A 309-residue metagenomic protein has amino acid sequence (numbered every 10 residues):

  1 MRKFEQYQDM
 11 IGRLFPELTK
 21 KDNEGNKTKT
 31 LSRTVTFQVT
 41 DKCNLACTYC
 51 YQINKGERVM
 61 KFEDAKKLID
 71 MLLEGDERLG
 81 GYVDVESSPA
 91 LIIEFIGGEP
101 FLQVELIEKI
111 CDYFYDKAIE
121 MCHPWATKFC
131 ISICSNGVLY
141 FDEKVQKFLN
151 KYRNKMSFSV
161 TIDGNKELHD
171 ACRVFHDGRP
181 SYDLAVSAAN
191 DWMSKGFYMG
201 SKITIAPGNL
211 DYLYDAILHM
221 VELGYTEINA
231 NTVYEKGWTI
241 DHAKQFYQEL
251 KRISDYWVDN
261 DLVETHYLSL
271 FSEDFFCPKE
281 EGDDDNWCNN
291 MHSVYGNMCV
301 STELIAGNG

Functional and structural regions predicted by a protein language model:
M1-T36, G81-S87: N-terminal [4Fe-4S]-dependent radical SAM core
K29-A65: Canonical Radical SAM [4Fe-4S] cluster-binding loop centered on the CxxxCxxC motif and its immediate flanking residues
L31, D41, S87-P89, T127 (+1 more regions): Residue-level preference for beta-strand/loop junctions
V39, G97-G98: Short acidic donor-binding/metal-coordinating loop in glycosyltransferase active sites
E57-A65, P100, V104, F175-Y182 (+1 more regions): Flexible, glycine- and charge-enriched loops at secondary-structure boundaries
I69, L73-I96, Q103-E235: Radical SAM/AdoMet-radical enzyme domain recognition
A171-D183, N190, S194-G309: Radical SAM enzyme [4Fe-4S]-AdoMet core and its adjacent flexible, acidic and glycine-rich loops/tails across
